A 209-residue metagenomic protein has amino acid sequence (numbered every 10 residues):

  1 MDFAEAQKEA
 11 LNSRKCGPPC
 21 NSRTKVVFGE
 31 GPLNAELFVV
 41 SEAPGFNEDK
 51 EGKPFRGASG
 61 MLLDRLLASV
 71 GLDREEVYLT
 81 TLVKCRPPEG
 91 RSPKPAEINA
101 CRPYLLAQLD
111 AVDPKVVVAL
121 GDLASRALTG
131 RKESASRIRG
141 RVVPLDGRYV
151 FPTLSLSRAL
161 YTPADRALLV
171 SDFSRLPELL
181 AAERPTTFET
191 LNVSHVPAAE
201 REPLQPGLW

Functional and structural regions predicted by a protein language model:
M1-W209: A polyanion-binding, active-site-adjacent surface
